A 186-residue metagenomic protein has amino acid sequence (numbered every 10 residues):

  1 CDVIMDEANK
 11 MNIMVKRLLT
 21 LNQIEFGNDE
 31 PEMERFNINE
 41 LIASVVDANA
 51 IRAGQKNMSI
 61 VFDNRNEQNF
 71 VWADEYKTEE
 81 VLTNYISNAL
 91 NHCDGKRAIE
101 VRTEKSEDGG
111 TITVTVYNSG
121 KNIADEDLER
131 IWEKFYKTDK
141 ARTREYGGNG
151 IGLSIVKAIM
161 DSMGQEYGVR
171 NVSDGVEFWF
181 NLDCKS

Functional and structural regions predicted by a protein language model:
D6-M11: Short alpha-helical segment of the dimerization/phosphotransfer core of two-component systems
F26-P31, F70-A73: Conserved micro-motifs of the catalytic ATP-binding
E32-D47: A conserved beta-strand-to-alpha-helix junction within the catalytic ATP-binding
E32-R35, G54, S59-N69, S106: Conserved catalytic submotifs in the C-terminal HATPase_c
A89-L90: Short helix-loop "hinge" at the ATP-lid/N-box region of the Bergerat-fold HATPase_c
I123-K137: Short conserved segment of the HATPase_c
G164-Q165: Conserved glycine-rich
